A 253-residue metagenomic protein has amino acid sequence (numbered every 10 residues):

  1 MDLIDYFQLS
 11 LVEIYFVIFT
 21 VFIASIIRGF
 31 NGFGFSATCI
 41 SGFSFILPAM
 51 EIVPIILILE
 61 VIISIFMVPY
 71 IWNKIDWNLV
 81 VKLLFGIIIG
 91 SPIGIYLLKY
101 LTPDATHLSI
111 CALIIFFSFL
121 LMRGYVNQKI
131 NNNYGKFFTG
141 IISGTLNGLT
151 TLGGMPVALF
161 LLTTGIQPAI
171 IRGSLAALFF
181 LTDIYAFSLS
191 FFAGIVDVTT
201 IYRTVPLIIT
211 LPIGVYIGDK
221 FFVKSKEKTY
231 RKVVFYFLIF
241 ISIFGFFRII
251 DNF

Functional and structural regions predicted by a protein language model:
M1-L9, I95-D104, S190-Y202, K224 (+1 more regions): Membrane-interface helix termini and inter-helical loops of multi-pass transporters
D2, S64-N73, S109-Y134, D219-K220 (+1 more regions): Transmembrane helix exit motif
D2, Y15-V81, G144, G154-L211 (+1 more regions): Small-residue-rich hydrophobic segments that form or flank transmembrane alpha-helices in multi-pass membrane proteins
S41, I95-K99, L159, D219-K220: Small-residue-mediated transmembrane helix hinge/kink sites in multi-pass secondary transporters
M50-R123: Membrane helix-loop-helix hairpins that form the core translocation module of multi-pass transporters
L97-L98, P103, H107, N147-L152 (+2 more regions): Hydrophobic alpha-helical transmembrane segments in multi-pass integral membrane proteins
I114-G173: Membrane-embedded helical hairpins/re-entrant loop segments and their flanking transmembrane helices within multi-pass
G218-F240: Interfacial loop-to-transmembrane junctions
